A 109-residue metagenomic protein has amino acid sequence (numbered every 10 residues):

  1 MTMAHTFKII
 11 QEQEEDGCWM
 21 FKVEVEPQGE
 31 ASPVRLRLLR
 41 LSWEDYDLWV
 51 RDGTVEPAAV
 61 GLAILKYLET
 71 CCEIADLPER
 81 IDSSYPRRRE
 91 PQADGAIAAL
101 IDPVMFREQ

Functional and structural regions predicted by a protein language model:
M1-A31: Short, charged/polar N-terminal "headpieces" of proteins
H5, Y46-D47, A75: Generic, low-specificity signal for short hydrophobic/alpha-helical stretches with a mild N-terminal bias, encompassing
E15-G17, D47-W49, Y85, R89: Residues in flexible loops and secondary-structure boundaries
W19-Y67: A short, structured beta-strand/loop element
D52-Q109: Acidic, low-complexity intrinsically disordered segments
